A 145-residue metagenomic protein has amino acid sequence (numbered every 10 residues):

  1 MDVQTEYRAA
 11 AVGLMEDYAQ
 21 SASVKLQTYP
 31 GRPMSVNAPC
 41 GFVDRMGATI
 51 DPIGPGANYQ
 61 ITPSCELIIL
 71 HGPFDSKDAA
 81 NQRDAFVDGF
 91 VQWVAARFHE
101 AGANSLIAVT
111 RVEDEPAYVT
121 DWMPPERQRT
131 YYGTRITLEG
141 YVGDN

Functional and structural regions predicted by a protein language model:
M1-P33, M46-N145: Charged, amphipathic alpha-helical segments and their flanking helix caps
N37-G47: A short, hydrophobic beta-strand-centered structural micro-motif
